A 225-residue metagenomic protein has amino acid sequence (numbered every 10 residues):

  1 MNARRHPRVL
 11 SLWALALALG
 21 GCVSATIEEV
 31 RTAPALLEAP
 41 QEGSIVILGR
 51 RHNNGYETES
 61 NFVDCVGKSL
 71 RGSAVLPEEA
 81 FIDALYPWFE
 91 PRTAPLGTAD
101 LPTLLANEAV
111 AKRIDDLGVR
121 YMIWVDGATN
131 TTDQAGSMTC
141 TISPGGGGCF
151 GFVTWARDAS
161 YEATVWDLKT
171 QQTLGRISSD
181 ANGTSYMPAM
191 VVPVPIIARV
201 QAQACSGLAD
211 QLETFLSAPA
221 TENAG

Functional and structural regions predicted by a protein language model:
N2-L12: Bacterial N-terminal signal peptides that target proteins for export
S11-G21: Bacterial N-terminal signal peptides
L17, P40, L117-R120: Structured loop/turn residues at beta-strand edges in well-structured enzyme cores
C22-G43, H52, T129-T131, F150-G225: C-terminal/domain-edge helix-coil "capping" segments
C22-L104, D115, T214-G225: A structural "domain/chain start" motif
G55-V63, A99, T103-N107, T154 (+1 more regions): Solvent-exposed, acidic/flexible segments
T98-K169: Surface-exposed short loop/turn segments
